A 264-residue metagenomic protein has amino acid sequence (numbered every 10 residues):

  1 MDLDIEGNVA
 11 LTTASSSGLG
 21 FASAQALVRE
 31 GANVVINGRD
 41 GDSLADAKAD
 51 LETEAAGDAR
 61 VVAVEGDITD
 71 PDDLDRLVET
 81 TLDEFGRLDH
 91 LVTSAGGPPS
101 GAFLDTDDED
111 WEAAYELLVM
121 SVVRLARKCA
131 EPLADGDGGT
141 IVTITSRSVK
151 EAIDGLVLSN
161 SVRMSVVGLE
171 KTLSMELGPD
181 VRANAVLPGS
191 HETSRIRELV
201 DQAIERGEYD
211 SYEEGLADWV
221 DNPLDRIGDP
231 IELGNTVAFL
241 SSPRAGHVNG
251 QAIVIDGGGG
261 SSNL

Functional and structural regions predicted by a protein language model:
V9, A14-G18, D40: Conserved glycine-rich cofactor-binding loop
E30-A47: Conserved glycine-rich Rossmann-like NAD(P)H-binding loop of the short-chain dehydrogenase/reductase
V92, G178-R182, V248-G250: Short, small/polar-rich loop/turn modules that mediate ligand/substrate recognition or access, typified
A102-F103, D110-Y115, D218-W219: Substrate-binding pocket helix/loop in short-chain dehydrogenase/reductase
V142-V166, E170-P179, G189-E192: Catalytic loop of short-chain dehydrogenase/reductase
E151, V237-A238, N249-L264: Short C-terminal tail/terminal secondary-structure segment of NAD(P)H-dependent dehydrogenase/reductase domains
G207-Y212, D221-L233: A conserved structural motif in NAD(P)-dependent oxidoreductases
